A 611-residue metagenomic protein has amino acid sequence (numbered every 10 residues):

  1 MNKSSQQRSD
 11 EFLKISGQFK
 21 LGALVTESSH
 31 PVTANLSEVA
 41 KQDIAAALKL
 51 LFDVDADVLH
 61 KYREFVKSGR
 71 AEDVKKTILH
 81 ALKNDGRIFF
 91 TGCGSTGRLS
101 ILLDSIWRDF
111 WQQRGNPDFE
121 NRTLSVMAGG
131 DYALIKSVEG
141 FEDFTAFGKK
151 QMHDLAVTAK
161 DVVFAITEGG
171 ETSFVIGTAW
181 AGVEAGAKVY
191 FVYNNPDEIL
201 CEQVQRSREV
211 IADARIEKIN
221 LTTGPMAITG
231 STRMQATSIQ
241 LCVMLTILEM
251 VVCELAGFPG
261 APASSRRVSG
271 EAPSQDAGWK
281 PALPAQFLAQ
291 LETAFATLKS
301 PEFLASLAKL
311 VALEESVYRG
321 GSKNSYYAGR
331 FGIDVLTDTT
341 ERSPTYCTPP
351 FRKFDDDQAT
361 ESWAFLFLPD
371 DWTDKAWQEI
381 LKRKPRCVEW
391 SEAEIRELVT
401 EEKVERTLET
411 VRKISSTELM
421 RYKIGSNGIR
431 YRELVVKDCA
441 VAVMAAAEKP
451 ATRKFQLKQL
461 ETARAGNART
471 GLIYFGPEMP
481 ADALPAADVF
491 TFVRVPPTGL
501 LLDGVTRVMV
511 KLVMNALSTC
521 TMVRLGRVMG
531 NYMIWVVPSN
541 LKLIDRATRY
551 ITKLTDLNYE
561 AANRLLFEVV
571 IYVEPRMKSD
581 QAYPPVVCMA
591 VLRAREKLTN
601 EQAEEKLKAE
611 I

Functional and structural regions predicted by a protein language model:
M1-I611: Conserved N-terminal alpha-helical segment that immediately precedes and caps sugar-phosphate-binding
